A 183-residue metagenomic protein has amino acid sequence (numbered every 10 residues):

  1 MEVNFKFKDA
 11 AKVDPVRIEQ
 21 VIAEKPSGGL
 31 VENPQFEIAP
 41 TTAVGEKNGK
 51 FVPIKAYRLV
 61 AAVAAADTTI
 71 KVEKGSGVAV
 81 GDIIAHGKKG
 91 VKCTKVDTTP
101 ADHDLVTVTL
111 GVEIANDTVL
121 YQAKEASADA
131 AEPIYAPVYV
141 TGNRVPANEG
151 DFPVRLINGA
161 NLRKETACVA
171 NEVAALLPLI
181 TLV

Functional and structural regions predicted by a protein language model:
M1-V183: Surface-exposed, low-hydrophobicity beta-strand/loop segments enriched in small/polar/acidic residues
